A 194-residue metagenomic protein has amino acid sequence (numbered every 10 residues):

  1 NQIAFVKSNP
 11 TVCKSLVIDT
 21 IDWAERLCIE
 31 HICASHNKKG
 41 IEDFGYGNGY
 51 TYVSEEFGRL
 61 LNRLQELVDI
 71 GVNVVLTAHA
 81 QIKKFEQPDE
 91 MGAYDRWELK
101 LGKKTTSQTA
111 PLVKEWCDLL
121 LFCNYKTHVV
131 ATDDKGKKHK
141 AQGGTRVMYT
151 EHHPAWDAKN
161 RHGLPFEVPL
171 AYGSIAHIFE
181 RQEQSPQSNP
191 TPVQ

Functional and structural regions predicted by a protein language model:
N1-K14: Nucleotide-state-sensitive switch-loop elements of NTP-binding domains
S8-T11, I29, D69, F122 (+2 more regions): Generic surface-pattern signal
K14, V72-N73, C117-D118: Conserved acidic residues
V17, V75-H79, L121-C123: Short, conserved beta-strand edge motifs with alternating hydrophobic and charged residues
T20: Walker B catalytic acidic pair
W23-P111: P-loop NTPase motor core
K83-Q194: Conserved GTP-binding G-domain of TRAFAC-class P-loop NTPases and closely related GTPase folds
